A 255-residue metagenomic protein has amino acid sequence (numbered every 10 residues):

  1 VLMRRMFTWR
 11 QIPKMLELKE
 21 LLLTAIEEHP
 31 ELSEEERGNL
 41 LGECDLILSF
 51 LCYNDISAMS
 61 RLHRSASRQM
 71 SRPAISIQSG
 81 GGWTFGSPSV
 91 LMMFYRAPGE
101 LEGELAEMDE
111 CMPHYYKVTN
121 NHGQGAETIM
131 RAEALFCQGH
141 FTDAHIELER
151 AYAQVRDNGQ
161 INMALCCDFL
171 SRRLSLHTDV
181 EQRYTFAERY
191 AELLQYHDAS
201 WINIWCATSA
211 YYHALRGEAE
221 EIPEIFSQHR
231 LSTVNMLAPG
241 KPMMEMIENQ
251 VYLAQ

Functional and structural regions predicted by a protein language model:
L2-C166: Internal alpha-solenoid helical repeat scaffolds
P13-L23, G38, L101, A132-Q255: Helix-coil-helix junctions within alpha-helical repeat/solenoid scaffolds
